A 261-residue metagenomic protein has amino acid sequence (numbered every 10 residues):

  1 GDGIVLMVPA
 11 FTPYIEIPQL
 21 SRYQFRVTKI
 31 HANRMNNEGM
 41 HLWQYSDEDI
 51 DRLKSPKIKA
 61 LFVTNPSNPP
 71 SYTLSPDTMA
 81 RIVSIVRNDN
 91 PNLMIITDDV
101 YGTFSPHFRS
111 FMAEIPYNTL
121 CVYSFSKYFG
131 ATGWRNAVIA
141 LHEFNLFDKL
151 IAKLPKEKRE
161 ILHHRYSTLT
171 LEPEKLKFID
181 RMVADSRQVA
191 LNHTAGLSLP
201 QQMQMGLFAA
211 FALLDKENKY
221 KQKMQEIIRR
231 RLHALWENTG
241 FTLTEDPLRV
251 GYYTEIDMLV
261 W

Functional and structural regions predicted by a protein language model:
G1-W261: PLP-dependent class I/II
